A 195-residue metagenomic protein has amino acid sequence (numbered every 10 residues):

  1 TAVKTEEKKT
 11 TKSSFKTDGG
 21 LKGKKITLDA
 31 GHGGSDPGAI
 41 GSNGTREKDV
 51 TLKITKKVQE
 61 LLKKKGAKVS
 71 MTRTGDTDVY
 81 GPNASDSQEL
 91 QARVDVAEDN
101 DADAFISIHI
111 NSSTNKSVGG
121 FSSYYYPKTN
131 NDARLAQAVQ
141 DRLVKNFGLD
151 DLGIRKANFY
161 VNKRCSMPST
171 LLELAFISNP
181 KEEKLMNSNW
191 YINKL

Functional and structural regions predicted by a protein language model:
V3-Q137, K145: Catalytic-core regions of hydrolytic enzymes
K57, R134-V144, L185-L195: Long, well-ordered alpha-helical scaffolding segments within enzyme catalytic domains, especially pronounced
V69, D150-D151: Residue-level detector of short coil/turn "hinge" positions at structural boundaries
S107, T114, D151-L195: Active-site-adjacent mobile loop/cap segments within catalytic or ligand-binding domains
L143-F147, Y160: Catalytic cores of nucleophile-dependent amide-cleaving enzymes
